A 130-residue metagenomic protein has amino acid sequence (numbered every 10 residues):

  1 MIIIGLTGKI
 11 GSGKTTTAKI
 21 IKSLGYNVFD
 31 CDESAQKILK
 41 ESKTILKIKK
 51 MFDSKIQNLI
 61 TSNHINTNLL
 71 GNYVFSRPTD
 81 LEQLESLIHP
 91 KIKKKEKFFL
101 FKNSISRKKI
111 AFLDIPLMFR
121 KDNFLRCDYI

Functional and structural regions predicted by a protein language model:
I4-L6: Hydrophobic anchor at the beta1->P-loop junction of P-loop NTPases
K9, I21: P-loop (Walker A) phosphate-binding loop of NTP-binding proteins
S12: ATP-binding Walker
T15: Walker A/P-loop
K22-C31: Post-Walker A helix-loop "phosphate-sensing" segment adjacent to the P-loop in P-loop NTPases
Q36-K108: ATP-dependent small-molecule kinase phosphotransfer cores that center on conserved nucleotide phosphate-binding segments
K97-I105, K109-I130: ATP-dependent NMP and nucleoside kinases share a basic, alpha-helical "lid"
